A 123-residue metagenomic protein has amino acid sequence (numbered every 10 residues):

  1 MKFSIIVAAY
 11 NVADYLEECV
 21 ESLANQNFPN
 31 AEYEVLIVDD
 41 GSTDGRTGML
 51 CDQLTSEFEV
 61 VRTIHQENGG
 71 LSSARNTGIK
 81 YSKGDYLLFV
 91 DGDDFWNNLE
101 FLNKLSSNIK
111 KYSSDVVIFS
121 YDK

Functional and structural regions predicted by a protein language model:
M1-K123: Nucleotide-sugar donor-binding/catalytic module of glycosyltransferases that assemble extracellular/cell-envelope
